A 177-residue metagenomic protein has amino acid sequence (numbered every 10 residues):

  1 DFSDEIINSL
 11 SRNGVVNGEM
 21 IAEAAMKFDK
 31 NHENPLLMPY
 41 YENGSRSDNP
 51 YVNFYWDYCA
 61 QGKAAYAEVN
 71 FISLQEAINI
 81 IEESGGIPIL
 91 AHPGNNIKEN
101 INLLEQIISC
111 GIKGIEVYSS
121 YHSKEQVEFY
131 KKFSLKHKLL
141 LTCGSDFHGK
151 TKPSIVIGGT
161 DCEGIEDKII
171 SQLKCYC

Functional and structural regions predicted by a protein language model:
D1-I97, I101: Extended substrate/RNA-proximal surfaces in nucleic-acid metabolism proteins
E76-G86, L90, G94-C177: Charged catalytic cores and adjacent phosphate/nucleic-acid-binding surfaces used for phosphate/nucleic-acid chemistry
